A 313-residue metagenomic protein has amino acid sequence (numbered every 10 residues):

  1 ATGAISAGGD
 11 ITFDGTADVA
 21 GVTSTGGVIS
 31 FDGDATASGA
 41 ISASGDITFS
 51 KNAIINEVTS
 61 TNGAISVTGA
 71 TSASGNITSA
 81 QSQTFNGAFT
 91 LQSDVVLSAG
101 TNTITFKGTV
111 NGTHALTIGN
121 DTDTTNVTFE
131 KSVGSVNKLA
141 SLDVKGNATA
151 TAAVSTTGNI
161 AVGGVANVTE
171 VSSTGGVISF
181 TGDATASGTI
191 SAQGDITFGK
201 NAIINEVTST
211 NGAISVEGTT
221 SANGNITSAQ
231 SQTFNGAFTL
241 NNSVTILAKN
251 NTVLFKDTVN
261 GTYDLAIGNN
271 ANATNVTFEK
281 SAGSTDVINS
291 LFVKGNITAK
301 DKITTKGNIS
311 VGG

Functional and structural regions predicted by a protein language model:
G3, G9, G15, A20-G21 (+45 more regions): The right-handed parallel beta-helix/beta-solenoid scaffold, focusing on the short coil/turn and N-cap positions
D121: Acidic, Ser/Thr
